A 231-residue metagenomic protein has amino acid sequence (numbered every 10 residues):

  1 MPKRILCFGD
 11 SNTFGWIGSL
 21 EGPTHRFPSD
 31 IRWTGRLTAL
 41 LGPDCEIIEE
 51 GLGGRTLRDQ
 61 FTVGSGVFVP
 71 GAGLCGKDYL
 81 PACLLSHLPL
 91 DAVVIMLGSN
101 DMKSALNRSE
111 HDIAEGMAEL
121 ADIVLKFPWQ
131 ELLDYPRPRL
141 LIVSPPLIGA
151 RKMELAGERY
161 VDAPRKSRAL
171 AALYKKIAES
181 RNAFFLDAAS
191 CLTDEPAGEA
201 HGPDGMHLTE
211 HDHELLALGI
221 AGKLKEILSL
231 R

Functional and structural regions predicted by a protein language model:
M1-V63, P81-H87, V93, E210 (+1 more regions): Serine-esterase "nucleophile elbow" of acetyl-processing enzymes
F8, F14, F27, F61 (+4 more regions): Phenylalanine-focused residue identity feature
I31, P43, G71-R231: Alpha-helical cap/lid subdomain in secreted, periplasmic, or secretory-pathway luminal O-acyl-processing enzymes
R58-D78: Charged, glycine/proline-rich intrinsically disordered loops and linkers
